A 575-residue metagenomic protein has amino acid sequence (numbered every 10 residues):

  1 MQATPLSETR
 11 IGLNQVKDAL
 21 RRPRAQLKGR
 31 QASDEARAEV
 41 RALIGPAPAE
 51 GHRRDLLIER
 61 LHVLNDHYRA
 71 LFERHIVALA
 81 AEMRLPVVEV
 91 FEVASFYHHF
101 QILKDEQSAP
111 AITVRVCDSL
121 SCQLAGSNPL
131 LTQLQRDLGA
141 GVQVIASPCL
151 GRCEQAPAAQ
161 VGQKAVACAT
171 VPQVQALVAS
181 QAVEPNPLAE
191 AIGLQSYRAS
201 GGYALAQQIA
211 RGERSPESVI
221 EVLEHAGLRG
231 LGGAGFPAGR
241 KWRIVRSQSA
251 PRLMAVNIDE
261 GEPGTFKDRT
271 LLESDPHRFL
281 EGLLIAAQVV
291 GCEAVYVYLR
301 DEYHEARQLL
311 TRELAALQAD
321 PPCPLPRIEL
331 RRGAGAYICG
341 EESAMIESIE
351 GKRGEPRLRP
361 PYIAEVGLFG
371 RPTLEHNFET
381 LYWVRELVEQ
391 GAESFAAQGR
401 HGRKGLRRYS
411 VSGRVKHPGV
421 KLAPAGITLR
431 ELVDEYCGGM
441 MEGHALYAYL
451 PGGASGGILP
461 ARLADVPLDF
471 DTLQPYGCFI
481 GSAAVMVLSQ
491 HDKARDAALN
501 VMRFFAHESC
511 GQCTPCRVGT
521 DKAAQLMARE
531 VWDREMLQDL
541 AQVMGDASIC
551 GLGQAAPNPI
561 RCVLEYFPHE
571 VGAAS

Functional and structural regions predicted by a protein language model:
A19-V114, D118-L150, E154-V183, A204-H225 (+8 more regions): Ferredoxin-type iron-sulfur electron-transfer modules in oxidoreductases and energy-metabolism complexes
Y97, D275-V289: Histidine-anchored nucleotide/phosphate-binding helix
V161-Q163, S412, K416-P418, P451-G452 (+1 more regions): Short strand-turn-strand beta-turns centered on an Asx-Gly dipeptide
R198-A204, V256-D268, I363-L368, S410-V415: Gly-rich Lys/Arg/Thr-decorated short loops/hinges at beta-loop-alpha junctions or inter-strand turns that position
I209-Q248, A397, L422-A423, M441 (+1 more regions): Accessory "access/gating" subregions that flank catalytic or transport cores
F236, R243-T265, R269-E281: Active-site cofactor/substrate anionic-group-binding motifs, chiefly glycine- and Lys/Arg-rich phosphate-binding loops
G282-L284, A425-M441: Short amphipathic, charge-patterned alpha-helical segments
R307-A425, C437: Hydrophobic alpha-helical positions that pack around
